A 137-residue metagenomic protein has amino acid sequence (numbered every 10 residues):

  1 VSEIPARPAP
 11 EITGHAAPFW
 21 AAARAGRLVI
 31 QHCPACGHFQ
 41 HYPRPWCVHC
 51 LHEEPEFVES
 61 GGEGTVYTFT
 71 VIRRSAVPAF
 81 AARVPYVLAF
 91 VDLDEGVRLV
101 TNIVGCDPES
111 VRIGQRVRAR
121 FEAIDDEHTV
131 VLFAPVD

Functional and structural regions predicted by a protein language model:
V1-L28: A broadly conserved sequence feature marking short terminus-proximal activation segments in nucleic acid-centric
R27-I30, R44: Residues immediately within or flanking Cys/His clusters that coordinate Zn2+ in small zinc-binding modules
H32-A35, W46-H52: Short, cysteine/histidine-rich loop/knuckle motifs that typically chelate Zn2+
G37-Q40, E53-E54, R73: Cys/His-rich microdomains that often coordinate metals
G64-Y67, I103: Conserved hydrophobic positions within beta-strands
F69-S75, E122-D126: Short, conserved beta-turn/loop elements at beta-strand boundaries and strand-helix junctions
R83-L99: Short, basic/aromatic beta-hairpin or loop at an interaction surface
G96, V100-D137: Well-ordered alpha/beta subsegment
